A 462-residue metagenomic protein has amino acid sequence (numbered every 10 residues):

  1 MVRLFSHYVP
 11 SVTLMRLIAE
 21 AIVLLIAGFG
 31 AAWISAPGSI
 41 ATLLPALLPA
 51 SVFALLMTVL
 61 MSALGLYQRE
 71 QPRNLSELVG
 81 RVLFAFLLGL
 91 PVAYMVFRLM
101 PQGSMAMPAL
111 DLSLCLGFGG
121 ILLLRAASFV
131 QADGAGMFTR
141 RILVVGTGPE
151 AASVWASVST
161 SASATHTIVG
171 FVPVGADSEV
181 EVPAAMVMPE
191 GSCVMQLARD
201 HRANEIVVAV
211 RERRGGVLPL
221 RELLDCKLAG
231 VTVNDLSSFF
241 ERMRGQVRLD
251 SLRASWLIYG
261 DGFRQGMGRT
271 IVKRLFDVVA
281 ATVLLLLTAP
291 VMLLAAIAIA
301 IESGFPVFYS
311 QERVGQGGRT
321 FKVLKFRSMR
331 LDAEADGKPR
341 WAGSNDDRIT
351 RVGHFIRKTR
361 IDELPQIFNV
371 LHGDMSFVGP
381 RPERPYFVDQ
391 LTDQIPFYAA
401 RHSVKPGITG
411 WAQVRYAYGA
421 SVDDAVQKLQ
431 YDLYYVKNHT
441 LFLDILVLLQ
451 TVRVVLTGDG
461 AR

Functional and structural regions predicted by a protein language model:
M1-F138, H166, R462: Signature of alpha-helical transmembrane segments in polytopic membrane proteins
M1-V23, A27, P72, L123-A289: N-terminal hydrophobic signal-anchor/signal peptide
V82, F86, M137-A156, F305-M329 (+1 more regions): Membrane-cytosol interface motif
G146, I206, V233, P290 (+4 more regions): Residue-level signature of catalytic and energy-coupling elements of molecular machines, predominantly ATP/GTP-dependent
D177-S178, S237-E241, Q246-R253, Y309-R348 (+1 more regions): Short, glycine-rich, amphipathic interfacial segments at transmembrane boundaries or analogous
G268-D332, N369, L441, L446-R462: A hydrophobic, helix-centered structural microdomain
A342-K405, V447-V455: A short, structured surface patch at a secondary-structure boundary
L433: Short beta-strand/loop motif that positions the catalytic acidic residue of the alpha/beta-hydrolase fold
